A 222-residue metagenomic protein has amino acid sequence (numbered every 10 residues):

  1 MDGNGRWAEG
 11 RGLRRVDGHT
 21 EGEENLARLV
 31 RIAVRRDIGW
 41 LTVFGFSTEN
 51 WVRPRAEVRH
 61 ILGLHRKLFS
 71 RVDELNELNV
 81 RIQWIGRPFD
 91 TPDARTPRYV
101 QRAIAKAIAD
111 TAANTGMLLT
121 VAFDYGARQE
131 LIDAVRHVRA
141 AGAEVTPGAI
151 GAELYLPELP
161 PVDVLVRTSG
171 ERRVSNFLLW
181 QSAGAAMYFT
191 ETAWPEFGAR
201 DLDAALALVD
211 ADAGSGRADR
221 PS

Functional and structural regions predicted by a protein language model:
M1-S222: Flexible, compositionally biased loop and terminal segments
